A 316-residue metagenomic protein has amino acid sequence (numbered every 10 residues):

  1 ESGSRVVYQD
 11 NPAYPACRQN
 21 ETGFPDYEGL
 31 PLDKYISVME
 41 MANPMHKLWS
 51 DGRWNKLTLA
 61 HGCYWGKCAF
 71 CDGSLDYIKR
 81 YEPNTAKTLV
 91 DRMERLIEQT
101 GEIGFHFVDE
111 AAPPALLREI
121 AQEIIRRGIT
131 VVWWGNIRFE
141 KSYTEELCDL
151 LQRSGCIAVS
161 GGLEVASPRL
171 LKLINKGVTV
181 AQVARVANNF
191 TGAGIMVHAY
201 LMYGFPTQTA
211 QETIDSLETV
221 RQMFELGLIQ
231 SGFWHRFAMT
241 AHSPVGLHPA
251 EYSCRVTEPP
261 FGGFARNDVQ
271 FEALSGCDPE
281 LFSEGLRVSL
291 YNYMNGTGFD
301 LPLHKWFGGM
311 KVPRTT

Functional and structural regions predicted by a protein language model:
E1-K87: Acidic, low-complexity intrinsically disordered segments
A16, Y64-F70, Y77-R80, A112-L116 (+4 more regions): Flexible loop/turn segments at secondary-structure boundaries
W49, T58-H61, L75, K79-A86 (+7 more regions): Hydrophobic alpha-helical scaffolding
N55, I120-Q122, S216-M223: Short, well-ordered amphipathic alpha-helices
V90-M196, F205: Conserved SAM/AdoMet-binding glycine-rich loop
E146-C148, T207-Q222: Catalytic cores of alpha/beta
R169-I174, Y203-Q211, G227-E284: Flexible glycine/acidic-rich beta-alpha junction loops that bind and position SAM and/or redox cofactors in anaerobic
N267-T316: Radical SAM enzyme core and accessory elements
